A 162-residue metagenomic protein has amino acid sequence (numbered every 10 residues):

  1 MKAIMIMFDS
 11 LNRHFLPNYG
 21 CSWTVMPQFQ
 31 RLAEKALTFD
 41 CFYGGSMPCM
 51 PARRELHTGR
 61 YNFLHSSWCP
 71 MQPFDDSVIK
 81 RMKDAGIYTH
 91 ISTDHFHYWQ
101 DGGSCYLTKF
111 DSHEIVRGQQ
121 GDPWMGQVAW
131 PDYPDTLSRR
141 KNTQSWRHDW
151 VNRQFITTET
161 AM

Functional and structural regions predicted by a protein language model:
M1-L37, S46: Active-site-proximal N-terminal segment of extracellular/periplasmic enzymes that hydrolyze or transfer
L11, E34-L37, P51-A52, D101 (+1 more regions): Residue-level signal for pocket-adjacent positions within structured domains
N18, Y43, H57: Short glycine/serine/threonine-biased micro-segments
S22-V25, G44, C69-D76: A short beta-strand-to-alpha-helix junction
L37-G44, Y88-D94: Conserved S-adenosyl-L-methionine
F42-R54: Short, surface-exposed acidic-centric catalytic microdomains
R53-I156: Catalytic-site neighborhoods of secreted/periplasmic enzymes that process anionic sulfate/phosphate groups
I156, T160-M162: A conserved hydrophobic secondary-structure block that centers on an alpha-helix together with its immediately flanking
